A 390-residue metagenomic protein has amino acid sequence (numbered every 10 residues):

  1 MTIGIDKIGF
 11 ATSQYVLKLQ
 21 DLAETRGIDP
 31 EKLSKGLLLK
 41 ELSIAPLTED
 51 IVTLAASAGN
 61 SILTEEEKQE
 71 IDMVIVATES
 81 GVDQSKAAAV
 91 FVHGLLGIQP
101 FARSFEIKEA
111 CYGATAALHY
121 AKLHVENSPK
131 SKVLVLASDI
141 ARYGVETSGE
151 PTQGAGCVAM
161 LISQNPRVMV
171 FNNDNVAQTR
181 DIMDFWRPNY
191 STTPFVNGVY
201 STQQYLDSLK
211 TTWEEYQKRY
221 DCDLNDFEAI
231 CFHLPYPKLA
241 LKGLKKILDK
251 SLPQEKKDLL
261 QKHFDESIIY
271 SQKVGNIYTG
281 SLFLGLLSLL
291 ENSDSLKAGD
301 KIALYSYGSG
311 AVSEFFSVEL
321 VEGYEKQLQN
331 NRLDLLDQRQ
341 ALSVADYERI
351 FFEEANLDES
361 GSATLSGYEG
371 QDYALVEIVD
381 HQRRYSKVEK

Functional and structural regions predicted by a protein language model:
M1-T48, T147-Q203, D207, F316-K390: Condensing-enzyme catalytic core mediating Claisen C-C bond formation in acyl metabolism
I5, I51-Y112, D221-I247: Conserved beta-ketoacyl condensing-enzyme motif
G9-T12, A77-V82, E109-A114, A137-R142 (+2 more regions): Acidic, glycine-rich active-site loops and adjacent beta-strand->loop/helix elements that engage anionic groups
D29, I51-E66, A88, Q204-Y220 (+1 more regions): Short, well-ordered amphipathic alpha-helical segments that serve as non-catalytic structural scaffolds within diverse
K32-G36, K40-D50, S80-K132, D249-S281: Conserved catalytic cysteine-centered active-site region of acyl-thioester-dependent Claisen-condensing enzymes
E126-A159: Flexible, glycine-rich active-site loops centered on histidine and acidic residues that chelate a metal or position
V199-Y220, N225-L248, Y270-G275: A conserved active-site cap/scaffold subdomain adjacent to cofactor or substrate pockets
L287-L336: Catalytic phosphate/nucleotide-handling subdomain of diverse soluble enzymes
